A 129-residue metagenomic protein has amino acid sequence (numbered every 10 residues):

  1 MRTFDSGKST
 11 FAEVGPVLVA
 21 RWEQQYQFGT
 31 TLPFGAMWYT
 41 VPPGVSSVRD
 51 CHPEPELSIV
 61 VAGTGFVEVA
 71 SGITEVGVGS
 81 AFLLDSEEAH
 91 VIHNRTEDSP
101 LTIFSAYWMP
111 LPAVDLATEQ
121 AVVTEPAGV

Functional and structural regions predicted by a protein language model:
M1-P33, T118-V129: A short, N-terminal "cap"/entry segment at the start of jelly-roll beta-barrel domains of the cupin/DSBH fold
A20-Q24, G35-H52: Conserved short histidine dyad/triad with adjacent acidic residue
W38-P42, C51-V69: Short, conserved beta-strand element in jelly-roll/cupin
V45-S47, F66, F82, E87-I92: Histidine-centered metal-chelating micro-motifs
T64-F66, I73, A89, P100: Structural motif
S71-E87: Short acidic-glycine-tyrosine-enriched beta hairpin
L83, D98-L116: A short hydrophobic beta-strand segment most commonly corresponding to one strand of the jelly-roll/cupin
